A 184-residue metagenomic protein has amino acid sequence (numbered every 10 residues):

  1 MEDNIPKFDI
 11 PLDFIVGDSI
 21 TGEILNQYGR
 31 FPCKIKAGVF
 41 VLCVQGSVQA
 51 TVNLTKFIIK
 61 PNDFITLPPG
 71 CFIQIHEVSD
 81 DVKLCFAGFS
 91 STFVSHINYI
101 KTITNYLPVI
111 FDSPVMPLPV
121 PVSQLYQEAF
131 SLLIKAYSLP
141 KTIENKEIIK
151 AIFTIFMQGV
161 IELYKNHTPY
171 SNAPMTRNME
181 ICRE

Functional and structural regions predicted by a protein language model:
M1-K60: Generic protein-terminus/edge-of-domain signal
E2-P11, H76-S138, Q158-N166: A hydrophobic/aromatic-rich effector-binding and dimerization subdomain of bacterial HTH-type transcriptional regulators
Q49-T51, L67, I73-S79: Short beta-strand His + acidic residue motifs that chelate non-heme Fe in jelly-roll/DSBH and cupin folds
I59-F72, G88: Conserved metal-binding segment of the jelly-roll/cupin
Q124, I143-A151: Short, solvent-exposed positions on alpha-helices
T142-K146, P169-N172: Short, surface-exposed loop/turn segments at secondary-structure junctions
A151-G159: Short, residue-level hotspots on alpha-helical faces of the histone-fold and other alpha-helical interaction modules
S171-E184: A short, Lys/Arg-enriched amphipathic alpha-helix from helix-turn-helix/homeodomain DNA-binding modules
